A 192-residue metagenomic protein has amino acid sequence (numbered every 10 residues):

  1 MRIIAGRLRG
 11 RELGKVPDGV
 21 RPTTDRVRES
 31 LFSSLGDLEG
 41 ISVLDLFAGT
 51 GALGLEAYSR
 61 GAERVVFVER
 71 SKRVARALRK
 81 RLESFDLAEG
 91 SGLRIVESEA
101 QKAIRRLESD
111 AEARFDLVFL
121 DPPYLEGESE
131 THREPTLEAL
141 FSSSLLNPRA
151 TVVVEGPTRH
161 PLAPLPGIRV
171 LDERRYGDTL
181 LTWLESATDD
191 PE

Functional and structural regions predicted by a protein language model:
M1-E192: Class I S-adenosyl-L-methionine-dependent methyltransferase catalytic core
